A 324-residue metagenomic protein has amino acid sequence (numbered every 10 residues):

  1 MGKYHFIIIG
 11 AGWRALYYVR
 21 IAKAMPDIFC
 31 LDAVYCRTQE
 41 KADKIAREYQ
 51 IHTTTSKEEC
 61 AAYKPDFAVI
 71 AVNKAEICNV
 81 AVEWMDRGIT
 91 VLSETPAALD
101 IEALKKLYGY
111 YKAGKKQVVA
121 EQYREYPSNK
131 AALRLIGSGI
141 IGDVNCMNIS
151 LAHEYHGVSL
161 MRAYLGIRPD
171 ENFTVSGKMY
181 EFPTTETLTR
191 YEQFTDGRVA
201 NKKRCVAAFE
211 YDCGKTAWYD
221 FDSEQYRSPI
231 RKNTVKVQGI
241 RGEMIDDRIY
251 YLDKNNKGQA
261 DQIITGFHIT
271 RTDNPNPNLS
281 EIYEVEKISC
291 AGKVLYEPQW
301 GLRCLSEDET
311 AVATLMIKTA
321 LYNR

Functional and structural regions predicted by a protein language model:
M1-Y49, Y63: N-terminal Rossmann-like dinucleotide-binding module
D32, D66, N145: Conserved acidic residues
T38, Y49-Y111, E309-T310: Beta-loop-alpha module in the N-terminal Rossmann-like domain of NAD(P)-dependent dehydrogenases, especially those
A71, E94, Y211, D220-F221 (+1 more regions): Short, well-ordered coil/turn residues at beta-beta hairpins and beta-strand->alpha-helix junctions within
A75, L92, A98-L160: A contiguous active-site-proximal alpha/beta segment in oxidoreductase catalytic domains
D143-K232, Y250-L252: Rossmann-like dinucleotide-binding domain that binds NAD(P)(H)
T265-R324: C-terminal helical cap and adjacent loop that interface with cofactors, partners, or active-site loops
